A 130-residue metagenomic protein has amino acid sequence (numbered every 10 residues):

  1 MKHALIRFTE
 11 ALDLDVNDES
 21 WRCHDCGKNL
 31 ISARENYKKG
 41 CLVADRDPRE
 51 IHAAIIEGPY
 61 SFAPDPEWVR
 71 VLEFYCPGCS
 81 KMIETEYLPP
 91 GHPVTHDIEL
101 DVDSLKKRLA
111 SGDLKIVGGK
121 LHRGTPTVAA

Functional and structural regions predicted by a protein language model:
M1-E10, H24, K28-D65, P89-P90: Short recognition patches in nucleic-acid-associated and regulatory proteins
M1-L14, P90-A130: Short, intrinsically disordered terminal segments enriched in charged and Pro/Gly residues
V16-D18: Short gly/pro-enriched beta-turn/loop segments at secondary-structure junctions
S20-H24, K28-A33, V71-F74, I83: Short, structured motif recognition centered on aromatic/hydrophobic residues
D47-A53, C76-G78, L121-H122: A broad "ordered helical/assembly scaffold" signature
E57-G58, W68-Y75, G119-P126: A general structural signal for short secondary-structure boundary/capping elements
S61-D113: Hydrophobic, ordered structural segments
